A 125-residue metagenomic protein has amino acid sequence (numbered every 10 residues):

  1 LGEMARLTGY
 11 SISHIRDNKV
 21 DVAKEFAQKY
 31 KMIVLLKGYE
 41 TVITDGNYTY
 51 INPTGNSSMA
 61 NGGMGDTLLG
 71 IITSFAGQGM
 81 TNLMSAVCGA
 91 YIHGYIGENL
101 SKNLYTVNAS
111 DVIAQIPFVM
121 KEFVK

Functional and structural regions predicted by a protein language model:
L1-T54, K121-K125: Glycine-rich phosphate/dinucleotide-binding loop and adjoining beta-alpha-beta core of small-molecule
A5-R6, N61-I92: Short, small-residue alpha-helix embedded
G9-H14, S58, K102-Y105: Short glycine-enriched, charge-decorated loop/helix-capping segments at active-site entrances that position
S13-N18, M80-V87, Y105-T106: Short, charged, surface-exposed loops that flank catalytic or proteolytic processing sites
H14, I92-Y95: A short structural micro-motif
I51-G63: Short pre-catalytic strand/loop immediately N-terminal to key active-site residues, enriched for Gly-Thr
Y95-K125: Charged C-terminal helix
